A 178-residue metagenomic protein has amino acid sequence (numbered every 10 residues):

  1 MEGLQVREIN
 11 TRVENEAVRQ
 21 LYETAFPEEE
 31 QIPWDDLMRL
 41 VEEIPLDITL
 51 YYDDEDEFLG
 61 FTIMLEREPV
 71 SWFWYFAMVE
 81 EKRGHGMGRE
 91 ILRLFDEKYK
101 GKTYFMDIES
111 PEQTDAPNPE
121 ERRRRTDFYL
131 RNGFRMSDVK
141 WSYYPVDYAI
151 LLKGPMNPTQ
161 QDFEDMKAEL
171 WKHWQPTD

Functional and structural regions predicted by a protein language model:
M1-P33, D162-D178: Short amphipathic alpha-helix that is part of the acyltransferase structural core
E29-S71, Y75-F76: A conserved beta-strand-loop-helix scaffold within acyl/acetyltransferase catalytic domains
F76-R83, S110-P111: A short, internal acetyl-CoA/4′-phosphopantetheine-binding micro-motif in the GNAT/acyltransferase core
G84-K98: Conserved acetyl-CoA-binding loop-helix of GNAT-fold acetyltransferases
Y99-E121: Conserved GNAT acetyl-CoA-binding A-motif
E121-R122, S142-D178: C-terminal "cap" of GNAT-fold acetyltransferases
R125-S137: Conserved acetyl-CoA-binding loop of GNAT-fold acetyltransferases
